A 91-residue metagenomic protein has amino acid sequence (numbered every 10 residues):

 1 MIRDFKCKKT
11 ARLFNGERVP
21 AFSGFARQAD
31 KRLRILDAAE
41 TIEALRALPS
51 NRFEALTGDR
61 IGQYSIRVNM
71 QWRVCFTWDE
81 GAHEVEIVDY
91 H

Functional and structural regions predicted by a protein language model:
M1-L33: Arg/Lys-rich, positively charged N-terminal/basic patches that mediate binding to nucleic acids
K6, F25, A29-R32, R52 (+3 more regions): Amphipathic alpha-helical interface surfaces
E17, A21, D37-E40, R60: Short coil/turn residues that cap or connect secondary-structure elements
G24-S50: Compact soluble domain cores
T41-I66: A short, surface-exposed loop/turn module that caps and links secondary-structure elements
L56-T57, Q63-H91: Enriched for short, Lys/Arg-rich terminal
